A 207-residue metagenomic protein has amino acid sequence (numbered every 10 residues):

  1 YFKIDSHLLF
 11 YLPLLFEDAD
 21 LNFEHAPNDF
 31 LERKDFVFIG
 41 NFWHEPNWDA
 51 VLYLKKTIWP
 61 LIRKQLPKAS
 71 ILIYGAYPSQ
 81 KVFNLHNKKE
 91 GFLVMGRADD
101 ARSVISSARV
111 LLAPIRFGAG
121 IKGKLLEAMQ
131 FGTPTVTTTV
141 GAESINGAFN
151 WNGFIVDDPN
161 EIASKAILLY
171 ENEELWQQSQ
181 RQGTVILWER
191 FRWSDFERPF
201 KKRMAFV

Functional and structural regions predicted by a protein language model:
I4, F10-R102, S106-S107: Conserved catalytic-core segment of nucleotide-activated headgroup transferases in glycan assembly
W43-P46, G120, F154, W188: Glycosyltransferase donor-binding loop in the core domain
Q80-V82, A101-R102, G118-I121, G141-N146: Short glycine/proline-enriched, acidic/aromatic patches that form the donor-sugar handling elements
G91, S103-G120, F131-P134: Acidic donor-binding loop of glycosyltransferase active sites
K124-A128, P134-T138: Short hydrophobic beta-strand element within catalytic cores of glycosyltransferases and related nucleotide-activated
T139-N150, F154-I155: Short acidic/histidine- and often glycine-rich active-site loop of Leloir-type glycosyltransferases that engages
N150-N160, L168-E173: Conserved acidic donor-binding segment of nucleotide-sugar-dependent glycosyltransferases
E174-M204: A charged, aromatic-enriched C-terminal amphipathic alpha-helix characteristic of glycosyltransferases across folds
